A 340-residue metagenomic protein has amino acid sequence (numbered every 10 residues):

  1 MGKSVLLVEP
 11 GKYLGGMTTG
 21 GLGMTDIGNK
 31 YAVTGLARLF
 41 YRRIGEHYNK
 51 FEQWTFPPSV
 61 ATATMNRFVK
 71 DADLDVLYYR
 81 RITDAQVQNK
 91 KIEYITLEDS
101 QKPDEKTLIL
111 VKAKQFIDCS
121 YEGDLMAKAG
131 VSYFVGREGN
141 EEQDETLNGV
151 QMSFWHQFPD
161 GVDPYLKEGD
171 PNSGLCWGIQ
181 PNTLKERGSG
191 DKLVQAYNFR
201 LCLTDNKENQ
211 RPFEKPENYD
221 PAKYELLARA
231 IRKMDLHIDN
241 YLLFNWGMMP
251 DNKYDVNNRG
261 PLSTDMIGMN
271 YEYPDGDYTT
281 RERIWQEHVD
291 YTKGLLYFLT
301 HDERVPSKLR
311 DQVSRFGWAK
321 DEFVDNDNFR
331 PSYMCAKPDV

Functional and structural regions predicted by a protein language model:
M1-K3, Q115: A short, Lys/Arg-enriched amphipathic alpha-helix followed by its capping loop at the start of a domain
K3-S4, E9-N89, F134, E142-D144: Conserved N-terminal/central alpha/beta ligand/cofactor-binding core
N89-I95: Short, hydrophobic/aromatic-rich segments at coil-to-beta transitions
Y94, K102-Q115, C119-V340: Flavin (FAD/FMN)-binding glycine-rich loop and adjacent Rossmann-like elements that form
